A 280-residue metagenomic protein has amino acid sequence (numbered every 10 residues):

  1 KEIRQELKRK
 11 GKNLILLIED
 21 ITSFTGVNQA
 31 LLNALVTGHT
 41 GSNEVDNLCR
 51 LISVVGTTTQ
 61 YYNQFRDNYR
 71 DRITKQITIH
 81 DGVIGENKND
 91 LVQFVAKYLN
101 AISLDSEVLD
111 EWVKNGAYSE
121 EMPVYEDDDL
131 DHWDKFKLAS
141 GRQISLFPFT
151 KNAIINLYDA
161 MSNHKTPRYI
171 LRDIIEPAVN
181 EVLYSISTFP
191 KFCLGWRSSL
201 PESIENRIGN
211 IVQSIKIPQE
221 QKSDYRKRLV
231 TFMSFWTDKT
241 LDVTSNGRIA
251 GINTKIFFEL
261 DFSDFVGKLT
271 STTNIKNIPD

Functional and structural regions predicted by a protein language model:
E2-V54: Conserved Walker B catalytic segment
I21-N28, Q60-N63, V83-I84: Short acidic, S/G/P-rich loop/turn micro-motifs used as interaction or catalytic elements
N28, D105-S106, S185: Short, flexible/disordered secondary-structure transition segments
T37-G41, T74-T78, L99, F257-D261: Short, surface-exposed linear patches
L48-S53, E107-S119, K191-L194: Short, glycine/acidic-rich hinge or "gate" loops at secondary-structure transitions that mediate conformational
N63, N68-E181: Amphipathic alpha-helical segments of the small helical/lid subdomains adjacent to P-loop NTPase cores
D129-D280: Extended alpha-helical coiled-coil/bundle linker/stalk regions that scaffold oligomerization and domain organization
